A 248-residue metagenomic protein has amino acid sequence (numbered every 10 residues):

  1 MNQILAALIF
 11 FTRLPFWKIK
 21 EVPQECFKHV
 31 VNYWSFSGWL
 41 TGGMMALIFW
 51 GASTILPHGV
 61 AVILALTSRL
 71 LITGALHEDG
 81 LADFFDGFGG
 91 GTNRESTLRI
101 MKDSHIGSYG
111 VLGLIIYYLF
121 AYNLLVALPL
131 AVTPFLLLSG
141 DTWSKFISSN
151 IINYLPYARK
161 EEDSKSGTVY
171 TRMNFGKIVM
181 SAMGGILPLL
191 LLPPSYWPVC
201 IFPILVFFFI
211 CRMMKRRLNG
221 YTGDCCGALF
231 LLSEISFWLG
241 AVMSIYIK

Functional and structural regions predicted by a protein language model:
M1-G74, G90-T92, G110-K248: Hydrophobic alpha-helical transmembrane segments
L71, A75-G110: Aspartate-rich (DDxxD/NDxxD/DxxxD) Mg2+/diphosphate-binding motifs and their adjoining helix-loop segments
